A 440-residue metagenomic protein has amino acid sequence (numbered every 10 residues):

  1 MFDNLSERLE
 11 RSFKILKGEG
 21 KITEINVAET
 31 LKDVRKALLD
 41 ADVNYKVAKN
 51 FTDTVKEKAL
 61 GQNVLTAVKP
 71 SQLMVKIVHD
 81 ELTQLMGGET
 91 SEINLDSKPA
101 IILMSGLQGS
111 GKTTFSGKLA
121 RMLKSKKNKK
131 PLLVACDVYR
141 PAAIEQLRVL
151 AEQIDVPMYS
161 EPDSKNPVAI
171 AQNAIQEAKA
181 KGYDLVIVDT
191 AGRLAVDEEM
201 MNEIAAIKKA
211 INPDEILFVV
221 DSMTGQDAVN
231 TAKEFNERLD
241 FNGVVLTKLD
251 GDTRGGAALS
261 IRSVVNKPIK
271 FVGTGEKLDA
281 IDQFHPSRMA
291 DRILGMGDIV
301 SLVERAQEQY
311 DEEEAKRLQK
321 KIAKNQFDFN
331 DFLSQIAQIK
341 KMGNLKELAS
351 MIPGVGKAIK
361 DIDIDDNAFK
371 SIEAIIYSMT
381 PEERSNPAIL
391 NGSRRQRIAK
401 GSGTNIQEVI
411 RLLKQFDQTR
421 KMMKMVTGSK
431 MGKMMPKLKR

Functional and structural regions predicted by a protein language model:
F2-E19, R288-R440: Long amphipathic alpha-helical segments used for membrane anchoring, targeting, substrate engagement, or oligomerization
R8-C136, A143-S164, I170-T190: Primarily NTPase-proximal linker/entry elements flanking Walker-type ATP/GTP-binding cores
L16, D42, V78, L107 (+9 more regions): Residue-level signature of catalytic and energy-coupling elements of molecular machines, predominantly ATP/GTP-dependent
E19, N26, T66, E92-D96 (+15 more regions): Replace "in large, NTP-powered and nucleic-acid-processing enzymes" with "in large, NTP-powered factors and other
S110, Y139-P141, K165-P167, G192-V196 (+2 more regions): Short, small-residue-enriched loops and turns at beta-alpha junctions that line or gate enzyme active sites
K126-L132, I154-M158, V186, I211-E215 (+2 more regions): Short, surface-exposed connector motifs at secondary-structure boundaries
A135, P162, V219-V220, V245-L246 (+3 more regions): Small/polar loops that bind or transfer phosphate-bearing groups
A171-I175, K179, Y183, A195 (+2 more regions): Conserved phosphate-handling catalytic cores of large alpha/beta enzymes
